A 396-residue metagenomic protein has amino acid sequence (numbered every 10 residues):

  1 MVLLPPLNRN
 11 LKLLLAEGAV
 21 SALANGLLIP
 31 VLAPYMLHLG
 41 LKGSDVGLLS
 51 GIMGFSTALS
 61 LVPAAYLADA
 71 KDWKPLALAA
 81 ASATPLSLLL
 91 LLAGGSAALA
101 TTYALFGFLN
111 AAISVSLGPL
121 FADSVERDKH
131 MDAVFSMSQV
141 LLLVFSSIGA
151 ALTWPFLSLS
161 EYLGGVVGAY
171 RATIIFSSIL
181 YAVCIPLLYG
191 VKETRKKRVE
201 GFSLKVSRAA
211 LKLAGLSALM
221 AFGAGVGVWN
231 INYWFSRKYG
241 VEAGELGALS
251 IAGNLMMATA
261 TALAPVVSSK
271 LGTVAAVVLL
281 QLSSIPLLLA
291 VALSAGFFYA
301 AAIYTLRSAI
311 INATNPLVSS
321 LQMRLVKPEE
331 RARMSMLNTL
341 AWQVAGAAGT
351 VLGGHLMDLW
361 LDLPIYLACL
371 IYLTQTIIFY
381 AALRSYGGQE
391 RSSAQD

Functional and structural regions predicted by a protein language model:
L3-S56, A209-G253: Helix-loop boundary and gating motifs at the non-cytosolic
A19, A97-I113, Y299-A313: Hydrophobic core of transmembrane alpha-helices in multi-pass small-molecule transporters, especially MFS/SLC-type
L59-G95: Conserved MFS/SLC helix-loop-helix module at the cytosolic interface between two early adjacent transmembrane helices
S60-D72, L157, A260-G272, M357-D358: Helix-to-loop junctions at the C-terminal end of transmembrane segments in multipass secondary transporters
P75-L89, A275-L289, C369-L370: Structural signature of the two symmetry-related core transmembrane helices
A104-L142: Cytoplasmic helix-loop-helix junction between adjacent transmembrane helices in 12-TM secondary transporters
F135-W154, A341-G349: Glycine-rich segments within core transmembrane alpha-helices of 12-TM secondary carriers
S178-K197, I378-L383: C-terminal membrane-cytosol helix-exit motif in multi-pass small-molecule transporters
